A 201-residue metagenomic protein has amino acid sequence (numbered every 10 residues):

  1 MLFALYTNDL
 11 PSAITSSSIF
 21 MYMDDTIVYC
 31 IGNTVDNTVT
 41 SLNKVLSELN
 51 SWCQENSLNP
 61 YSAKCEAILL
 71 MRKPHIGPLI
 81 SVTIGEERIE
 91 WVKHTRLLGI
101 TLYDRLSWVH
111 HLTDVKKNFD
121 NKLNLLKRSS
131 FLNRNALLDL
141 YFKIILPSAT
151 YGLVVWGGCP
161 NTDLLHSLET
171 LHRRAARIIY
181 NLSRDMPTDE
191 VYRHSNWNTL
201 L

Functional and structural regions predicted by a protein language model:
M1-L5, F20-M21, I27-C30, N50 (+6 more regions): Conserved, well-structured core segments
M1-S16, S107: Conserved pre-motif C helix in the palm subdomain of viral-like polymerases
T15, E86-V155: Basic, alpha-helical interaction scaffolds
I19, V39-L42, L46, P60 (+3 more regions): Hydrophobic packing residues in well-ordered alpha-helices of helical domains and bundles
I27-S51, R72: Catalytic palm subdomain of template-directed nucleic-acid polymerases, centered on the conserved carboxylate motif
K44, N59-H94: Short, conserved micro-motifs composed of acidic
E55, A63, Y151-D163: Charged boundary/loop elements
N161-L201: Short linear motifs embedded in intrinsically disordered, charge-biased segments
